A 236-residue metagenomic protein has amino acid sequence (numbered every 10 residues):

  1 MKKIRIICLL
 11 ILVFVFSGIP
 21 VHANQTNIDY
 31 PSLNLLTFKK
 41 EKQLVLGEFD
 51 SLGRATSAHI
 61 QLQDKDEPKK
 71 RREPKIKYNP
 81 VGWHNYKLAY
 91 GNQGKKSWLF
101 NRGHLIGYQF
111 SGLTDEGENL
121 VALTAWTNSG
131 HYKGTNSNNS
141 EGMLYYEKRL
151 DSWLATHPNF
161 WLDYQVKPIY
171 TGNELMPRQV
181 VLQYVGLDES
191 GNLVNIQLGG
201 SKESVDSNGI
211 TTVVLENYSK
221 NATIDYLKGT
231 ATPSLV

Functional and structural regions predicted by a protein language model:
M1-R5: Positively charged n-region of N-terminal signal peptides that target proteins for export
I6-V13: Sec-dependent N-terminal signal peptides
V15-N27: Sec-dependent signal peptide cleavage junction
N24-D50: N-terminal low-complexity, Pro/Thr/Ser-rich intrinsically disordered segments that act as propeptides or flexible
F38-E41, E48, G53-V236: Domain-level detector of nuclease and nuclease-like folds in predominantly extracellular/periplasmic contexts
